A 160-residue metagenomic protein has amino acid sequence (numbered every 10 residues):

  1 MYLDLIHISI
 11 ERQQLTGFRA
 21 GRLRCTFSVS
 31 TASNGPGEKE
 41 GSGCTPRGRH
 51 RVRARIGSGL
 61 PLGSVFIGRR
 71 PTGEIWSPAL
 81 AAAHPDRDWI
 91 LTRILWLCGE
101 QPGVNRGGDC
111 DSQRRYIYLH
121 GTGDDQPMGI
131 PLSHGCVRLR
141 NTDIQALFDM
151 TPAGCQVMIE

Functional and structural regions predicted by a protein language model:
M1-L5, S28-S42, E74-A81: N-terminal post-signal-peptidase region of extra-cytosolic proteins
I8-Q14: A short, compositionally biased
E11, A20-R22, A32-N34, R55-G57 (+2 more regions): Solvent-exposed coil/turn segments that connect beta secondary-structure elements in extracytoplasmic/periplasmic
T16-F18: Core beta-strand residues in small-molecule sensory/regulatory alpha/beta domains
S28-I56, L60-V65: Electropositive
L60-E160: Exported/periplasmic cell-wall-interacting domains
